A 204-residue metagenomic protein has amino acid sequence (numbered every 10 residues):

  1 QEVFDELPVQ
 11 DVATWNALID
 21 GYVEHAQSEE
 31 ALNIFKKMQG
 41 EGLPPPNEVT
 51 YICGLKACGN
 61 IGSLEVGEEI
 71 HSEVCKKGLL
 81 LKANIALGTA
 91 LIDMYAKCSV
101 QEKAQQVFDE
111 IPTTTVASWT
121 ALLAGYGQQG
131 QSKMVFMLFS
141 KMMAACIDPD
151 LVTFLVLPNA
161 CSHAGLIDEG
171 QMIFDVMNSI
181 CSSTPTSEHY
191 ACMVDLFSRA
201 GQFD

Functional and structural regions predicted by a protein language model:
E2-V3, I34, I70, V107 (+2 more regions): Alpha-helical solenoid repeat scaffolds, predominantly canonical TPR units
L7, D11, G42-L43, G78 (+4 more regions): Inter-helix linker motif
D11-N16, D20, A31, N47-I52 (+12 more regions): Pentatricopeptide repeat
I173, L196-D204: Helix-coil-helix junctions within alpha-helical repeat/solenoid scaffolds
